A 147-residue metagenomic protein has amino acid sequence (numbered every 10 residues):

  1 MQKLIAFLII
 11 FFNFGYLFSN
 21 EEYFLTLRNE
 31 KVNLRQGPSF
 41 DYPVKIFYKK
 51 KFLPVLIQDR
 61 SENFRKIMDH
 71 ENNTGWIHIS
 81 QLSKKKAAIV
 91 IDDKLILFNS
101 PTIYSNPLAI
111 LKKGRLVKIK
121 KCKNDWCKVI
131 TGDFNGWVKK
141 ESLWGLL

Functional and structural regions predicted by a protein language model:
L4-N13: Sec-dependent N-terminal signal peptides
L17-Q36, I46-K51, Q58-S100, Y104-D133 (+1 more regions): SH3-family beta-barrel domains
P38-Y42: Second-shell loop/turn segments in exported
